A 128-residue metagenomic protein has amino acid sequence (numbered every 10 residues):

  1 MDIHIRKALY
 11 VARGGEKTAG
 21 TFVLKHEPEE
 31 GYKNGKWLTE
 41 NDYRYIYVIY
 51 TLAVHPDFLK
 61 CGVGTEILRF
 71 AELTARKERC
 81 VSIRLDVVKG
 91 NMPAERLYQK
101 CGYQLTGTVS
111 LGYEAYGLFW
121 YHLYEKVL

Functional and structural regions predicted by a protein language model:
M1-L9, E29: Active-site rim helix/loop that mediates acceptor-substrate recognition in acyltransferases
K7-F22: Conserved beta-hairpin
T21-T51, L59, E114-A115: Conserved acyl-donor/pantetheine-binding loop and adjacent beta-alpha core of acyl/acetyltransferases and related
D42-Y45, V81, V88-E95, Q99-C101 (+1 more regions): C-terminal "cap" of GNAT-fold acetyltransferases
L52-V54, V87: Hydrophobic adenine-recognition pocket in adenosine-nucleotide-binding enzymes
V54, K60-L73, R96-K100: Conserved acetyl-CoA-binding loop-helix of GNAT-fold acetyltransferases
L68, A75-D86: Conserved GNAT acetyl-CoA-binding A-motif
